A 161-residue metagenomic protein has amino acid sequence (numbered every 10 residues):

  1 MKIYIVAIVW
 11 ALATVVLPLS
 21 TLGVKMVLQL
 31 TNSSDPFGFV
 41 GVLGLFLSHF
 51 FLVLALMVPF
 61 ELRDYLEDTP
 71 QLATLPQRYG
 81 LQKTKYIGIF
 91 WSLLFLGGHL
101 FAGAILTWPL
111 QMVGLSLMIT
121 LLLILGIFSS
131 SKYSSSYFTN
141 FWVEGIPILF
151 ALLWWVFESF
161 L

Functional and structural regions predicted by a protein language model:
M1-V24, G44: Terminal, non-globular segments
M1-W10, T74, R78-Y86, G126-L152: Interhelical loop and helix-boundary elements at the membrane-water interface of polytopic inner-membrane proteins
I5-A13, L47, F51, I87-G97 (+2 more regions): Lipid-exposed faces of alpha-helical membrane segments in multi-pass integral membrane proteins
L22-V40, A104: Membrane-interface helix termini and inter-helical loops of multi-pass transporters
S33-P59: Membrane-embedded alpha-helical segments that form the functional core of polytopic membrane enzymes, especially those
F50-S92: Solvent-exposed interhelical
I89-S136: Transmembrane helix-loop-helix
A151-L161: Juxtamembrane boundary at the C-terminal end of a transmembrane helix
